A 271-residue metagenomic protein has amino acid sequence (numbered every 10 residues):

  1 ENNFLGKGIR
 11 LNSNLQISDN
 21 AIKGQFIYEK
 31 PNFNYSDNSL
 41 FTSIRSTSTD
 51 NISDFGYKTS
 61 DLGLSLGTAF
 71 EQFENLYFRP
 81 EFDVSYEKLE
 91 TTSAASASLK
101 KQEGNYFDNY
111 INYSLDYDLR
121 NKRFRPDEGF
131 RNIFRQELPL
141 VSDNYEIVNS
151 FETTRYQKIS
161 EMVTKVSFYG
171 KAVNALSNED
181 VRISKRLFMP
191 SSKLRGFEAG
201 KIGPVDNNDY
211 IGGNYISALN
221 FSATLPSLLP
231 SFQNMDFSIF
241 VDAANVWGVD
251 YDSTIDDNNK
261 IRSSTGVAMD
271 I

Functional and structural regions predicted by a protein language model:
E1-I133, E146, Y156-K158, M162-T164 (+5 more regions): Gram-negative/organellar outer-membrane beta-barrel architecture
F41-R45, R131-R135, D236-A243, W247: Glycine- and acidic-rich phosphate- and metal-coordinating loops
D54, K88-A94, L176-R186, V249-S253: Outer-membrane beta-barrel and related beta-rich outer-membrane complex signature in Gram-negative bacteria
S142-V148: Acidic, glycine-rich flexible loop/linker segments
S160-G248: Extracytoplasmic gating/loop element in the C-terminal half of outer-membrane beta-barrel translocons and assembly
D250-I271: C-terminal beta-signal and terminal closure region of outer-membrane beta-barrel proteins
